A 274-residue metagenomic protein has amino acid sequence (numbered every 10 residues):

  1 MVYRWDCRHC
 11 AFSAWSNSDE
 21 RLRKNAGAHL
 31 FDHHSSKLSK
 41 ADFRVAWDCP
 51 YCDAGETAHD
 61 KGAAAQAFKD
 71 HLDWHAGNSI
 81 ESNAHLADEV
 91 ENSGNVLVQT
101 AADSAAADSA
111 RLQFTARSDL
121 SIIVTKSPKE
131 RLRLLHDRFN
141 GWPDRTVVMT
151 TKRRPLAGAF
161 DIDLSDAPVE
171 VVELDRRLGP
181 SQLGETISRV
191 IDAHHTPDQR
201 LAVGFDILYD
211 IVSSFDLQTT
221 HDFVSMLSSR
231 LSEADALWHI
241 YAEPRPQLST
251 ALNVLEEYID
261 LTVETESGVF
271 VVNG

Functional and structural regions predicted by a protein language model:
R4, R44-A46: Residues immediately within or flanking Cys/His clusters that coordinate Zn2+ in small zinc-binding modules
C7-C10, C49-C52: Short cysteine-rich clusters marking metal-coordination/redox-active sites
A14, G55-E56: Cys/His-rich microdomains that often coordinate metals
W15-R44, K61-E81: C-terminal recognition-helix end and immediately following basic linker of small zinc-binding "finger" domains
S79-F139: Glycine-rich P-loop/Walker A and Walker A-like loops and their local beta1-loop-alpha1 context in P-loop NTPases
P155-L156, D163-M226: Phosphate-binding/switch loop-helix module in NTP-utilizing enzymes
I211, F215, D222-Q247: Substrate-engagement module of ASCE P-loop NTPases
I240-G274: Phosphate-binding/switch region of NTP-binding enzymes
